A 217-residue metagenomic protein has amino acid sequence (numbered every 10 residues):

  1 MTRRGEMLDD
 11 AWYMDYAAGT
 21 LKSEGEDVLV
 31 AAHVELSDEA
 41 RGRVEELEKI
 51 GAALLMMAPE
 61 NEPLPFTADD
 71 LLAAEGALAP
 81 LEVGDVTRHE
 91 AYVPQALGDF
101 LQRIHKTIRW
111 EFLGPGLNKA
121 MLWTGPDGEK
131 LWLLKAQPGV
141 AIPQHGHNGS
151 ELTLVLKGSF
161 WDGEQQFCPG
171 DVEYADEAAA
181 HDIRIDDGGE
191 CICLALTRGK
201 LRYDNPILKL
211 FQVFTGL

Functional and structural regions predicted by a protein language model:
M1-L8, E24-V28, A32-D38, G42 (+1 more regions): Positively biased amphipathic helices and basic secretion/translocation or surface-docking motifs that either flank
A91-G125, E129: Charged, low-complexity intrinsically disordered boundary/linker segments
P115-H147, D176-A180: Conserved short histidine dyad/triad with adjacent acidic residue
Q137-V140, G146-D162, P169: Glycine- and acidic-residue-biased ligand/ion/polar-headgroup-sensing regions
I142-Q144, G163, H181-D187: Short beta-strand His + acidic residue motifs that chelate non-heme Fe in jelly-roll/DSBH and cupin folds
D162-D182: Short acidic-glycine-tyrosine-enriched beta hairpin
A179-Y203: Ligand-binding loop in jelly-roll beta-barrel domains
A195-L217: Amphipathic alpha-helical interface segments
